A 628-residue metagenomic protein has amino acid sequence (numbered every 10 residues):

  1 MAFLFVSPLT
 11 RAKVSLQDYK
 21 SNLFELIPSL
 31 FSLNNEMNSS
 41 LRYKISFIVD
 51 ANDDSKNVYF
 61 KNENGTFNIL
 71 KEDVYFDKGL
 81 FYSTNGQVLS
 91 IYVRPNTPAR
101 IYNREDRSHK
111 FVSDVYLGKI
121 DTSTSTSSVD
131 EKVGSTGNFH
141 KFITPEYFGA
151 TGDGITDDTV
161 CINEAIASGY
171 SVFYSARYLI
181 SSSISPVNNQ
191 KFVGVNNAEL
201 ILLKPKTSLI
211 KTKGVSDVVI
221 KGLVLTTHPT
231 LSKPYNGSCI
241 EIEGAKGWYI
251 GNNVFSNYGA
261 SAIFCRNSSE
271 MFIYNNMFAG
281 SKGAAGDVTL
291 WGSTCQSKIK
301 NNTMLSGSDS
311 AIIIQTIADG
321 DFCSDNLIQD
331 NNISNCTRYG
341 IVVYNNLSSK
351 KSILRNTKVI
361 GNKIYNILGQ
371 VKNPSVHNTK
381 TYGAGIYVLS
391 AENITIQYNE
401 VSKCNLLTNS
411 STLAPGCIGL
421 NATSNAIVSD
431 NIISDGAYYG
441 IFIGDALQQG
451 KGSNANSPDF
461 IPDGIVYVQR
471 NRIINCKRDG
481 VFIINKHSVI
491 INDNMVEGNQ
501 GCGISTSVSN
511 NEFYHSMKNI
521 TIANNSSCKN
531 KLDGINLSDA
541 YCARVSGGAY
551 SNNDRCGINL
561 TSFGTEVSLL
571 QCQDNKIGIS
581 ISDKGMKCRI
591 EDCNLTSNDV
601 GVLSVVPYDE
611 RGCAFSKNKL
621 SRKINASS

Functional and structural regions predicted by a protein language model:
M1-K20: Short, intrinsically disordered N-terminal pre-domain segments
S15-E25, L30-L33, M37, L41 (+8 more regions): Low-complexity, small-hydrophobic/phenylalanine-enriched stretches that adopt extended beta/coil conformations used
D73-V74, N163, A167-K191, V195-S208 (+2 more regions): N-terminal extracellular ligand-recognition/capping segment immediately after the signal peptide
L80-Y82, I101-S108, N138-H140, S171-R177 (+4 more regions): Extracellular beta-strand-rich, repetitive "passenger/adhesive" scaffolds that bind or process carbohydrates
F139-I143, Y147-V160, K191-C239, Y249-G251 (+1 more regions): Right-handed parallel beta-helix/beta-spiral solenoid domain characteristic of secreted/periplasmic
F173, L179, S185, V193 (+32 more regions): Extracellular beta-strand solenoid repeats
L203-T212, L231-E243, N257-C265, G280-T294 (+13 more regions): Extracellular beta-strand/beta-solenoid scaffold signature
